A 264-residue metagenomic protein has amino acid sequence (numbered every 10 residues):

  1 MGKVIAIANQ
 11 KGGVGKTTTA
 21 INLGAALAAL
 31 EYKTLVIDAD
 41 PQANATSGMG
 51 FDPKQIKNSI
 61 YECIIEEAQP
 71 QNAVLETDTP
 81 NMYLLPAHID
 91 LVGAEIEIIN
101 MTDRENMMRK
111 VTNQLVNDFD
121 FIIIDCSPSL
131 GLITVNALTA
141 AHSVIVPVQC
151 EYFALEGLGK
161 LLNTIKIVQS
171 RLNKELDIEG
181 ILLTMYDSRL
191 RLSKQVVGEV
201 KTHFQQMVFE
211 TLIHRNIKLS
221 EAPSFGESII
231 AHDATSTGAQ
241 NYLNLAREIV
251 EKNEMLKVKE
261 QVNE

Functional and structural regions predicted by a protein language model:
M1-E264: P-loop NTP-binding core
